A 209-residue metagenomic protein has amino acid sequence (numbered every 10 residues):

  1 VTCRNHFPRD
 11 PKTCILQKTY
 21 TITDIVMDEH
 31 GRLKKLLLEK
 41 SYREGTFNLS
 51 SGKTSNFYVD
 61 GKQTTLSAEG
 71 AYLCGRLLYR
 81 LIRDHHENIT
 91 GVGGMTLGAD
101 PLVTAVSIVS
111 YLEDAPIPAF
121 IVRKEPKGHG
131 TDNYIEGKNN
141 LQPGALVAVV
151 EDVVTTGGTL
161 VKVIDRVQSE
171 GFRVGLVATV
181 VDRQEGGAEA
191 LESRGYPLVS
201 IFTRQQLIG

Functional and structural regions predicted by a protein language model:
D24-L36, I164-G209: PRPP-dependent phosphoribosyltransferase catalytic core
I25-H86: Active-site-facing substrate-recognition patch
L78-I89, I164, Q168-E170: Phosphate/pyrophosphate-binding loops at sites that engage ATP/ADP/AMP, CoA/4′-phosphopantetheine, polyphosphate
E87-G98, A178: Short glycine-rich phosphate-binding loop at a beta-alpha junction
V103-A148, G158-V161: Short, glycine/charge-rich flexible loops or terminal/linker lids adjacent to PRPP-binding catalytic cores
E151-I164, G186: Acidic, divalent-metal-coordinating active-site segment for phosphoryl/phosphodiester hydrolysis, typified by short
